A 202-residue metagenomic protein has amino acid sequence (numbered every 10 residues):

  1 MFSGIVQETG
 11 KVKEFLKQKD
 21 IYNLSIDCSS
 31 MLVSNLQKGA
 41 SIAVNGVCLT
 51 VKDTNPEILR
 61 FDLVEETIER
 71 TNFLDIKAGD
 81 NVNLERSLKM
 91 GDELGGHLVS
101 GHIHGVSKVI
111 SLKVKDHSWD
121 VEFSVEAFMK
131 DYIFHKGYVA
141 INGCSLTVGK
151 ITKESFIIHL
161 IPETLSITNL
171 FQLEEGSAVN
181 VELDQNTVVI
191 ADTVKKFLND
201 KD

Functional and structural regions predicted by a protein language model:
M1-D202: Conserved loop->alpha-helix
